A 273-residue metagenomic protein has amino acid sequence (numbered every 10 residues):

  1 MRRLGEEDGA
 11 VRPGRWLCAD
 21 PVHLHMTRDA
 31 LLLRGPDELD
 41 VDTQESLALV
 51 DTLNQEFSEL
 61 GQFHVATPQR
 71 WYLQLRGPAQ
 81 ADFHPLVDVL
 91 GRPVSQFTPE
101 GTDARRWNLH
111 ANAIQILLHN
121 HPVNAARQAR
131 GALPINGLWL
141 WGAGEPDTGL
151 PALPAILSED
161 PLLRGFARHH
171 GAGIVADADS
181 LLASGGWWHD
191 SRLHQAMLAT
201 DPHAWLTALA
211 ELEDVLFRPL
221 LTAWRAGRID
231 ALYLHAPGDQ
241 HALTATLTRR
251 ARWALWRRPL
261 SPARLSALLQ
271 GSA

Functional and structural regions predicted by a protein language model:
M1-A273: …; additionally, a secondary subgroup of soluble metalloenzymes is captured
